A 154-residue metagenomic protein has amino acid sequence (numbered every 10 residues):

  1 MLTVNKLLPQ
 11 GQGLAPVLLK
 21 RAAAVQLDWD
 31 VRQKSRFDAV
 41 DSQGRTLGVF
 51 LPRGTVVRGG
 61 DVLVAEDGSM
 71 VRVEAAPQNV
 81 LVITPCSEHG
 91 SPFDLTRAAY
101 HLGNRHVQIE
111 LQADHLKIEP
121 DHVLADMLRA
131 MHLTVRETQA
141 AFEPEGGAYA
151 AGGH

Functional and structural regions predicted by a protein language model:
M1-R21, V31-K34, Q43, K117-H154: Helix-rich terminal scaffold detector
A23-Q26, R32-K34, D38-H101, E110: Compact, glycine-rich, soluble single-domain proteins
R53-V56, Q112, D121, G153: Aromatic-residue detector
S87-E137, A141: Conserved, well-structured core segments that form or line functional sites
